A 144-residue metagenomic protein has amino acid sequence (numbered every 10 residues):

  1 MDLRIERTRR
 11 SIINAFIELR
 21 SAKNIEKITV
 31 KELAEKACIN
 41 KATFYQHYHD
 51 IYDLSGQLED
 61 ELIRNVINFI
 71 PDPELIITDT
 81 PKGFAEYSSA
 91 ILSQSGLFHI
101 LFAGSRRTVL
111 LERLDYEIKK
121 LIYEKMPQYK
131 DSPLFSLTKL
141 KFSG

Functional and structural regions predicted by a protein language model:
M1-L19, K23, K27: Basic, helix-initiating cap at the start of DNA-binding domains
D2-R7, I77-T78, K130-S136: Short, Lys/Arg-enriched, Trp-marked, Pro/Gly-tolerant hinge/linker segments that flank
R10, N14-E18, K36, D53-D72 (+3 more regions): Alpha-helical structural segments
S11, T43-Y45, L97: Residues in the helix-turn-helix
L19-D53: Helix-turn-helix
R20-K23, L134-F135, S143: Cytosolic nucleotide-binding catalytic cores of signal-transduction proteins
I70-H99: Hydrophobic alpha-helical connector segments
S105-D131, L137-L140: Amphipathic alpha-helical packing segments from all-alpha helical-bundle domains
